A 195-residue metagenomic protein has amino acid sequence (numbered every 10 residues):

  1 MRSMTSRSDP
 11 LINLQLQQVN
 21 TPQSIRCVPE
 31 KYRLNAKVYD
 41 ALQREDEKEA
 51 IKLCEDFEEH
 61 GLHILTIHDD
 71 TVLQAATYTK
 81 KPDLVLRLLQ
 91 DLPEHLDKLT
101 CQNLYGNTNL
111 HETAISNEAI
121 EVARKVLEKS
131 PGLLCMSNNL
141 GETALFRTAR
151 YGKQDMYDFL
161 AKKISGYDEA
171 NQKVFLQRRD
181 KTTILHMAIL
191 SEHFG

Functional and structural regions predicted by a protein language model:
M1-G195: Acidic, Ser/Thr- and Pro/Gly-rich low-complexity regulatory segments
